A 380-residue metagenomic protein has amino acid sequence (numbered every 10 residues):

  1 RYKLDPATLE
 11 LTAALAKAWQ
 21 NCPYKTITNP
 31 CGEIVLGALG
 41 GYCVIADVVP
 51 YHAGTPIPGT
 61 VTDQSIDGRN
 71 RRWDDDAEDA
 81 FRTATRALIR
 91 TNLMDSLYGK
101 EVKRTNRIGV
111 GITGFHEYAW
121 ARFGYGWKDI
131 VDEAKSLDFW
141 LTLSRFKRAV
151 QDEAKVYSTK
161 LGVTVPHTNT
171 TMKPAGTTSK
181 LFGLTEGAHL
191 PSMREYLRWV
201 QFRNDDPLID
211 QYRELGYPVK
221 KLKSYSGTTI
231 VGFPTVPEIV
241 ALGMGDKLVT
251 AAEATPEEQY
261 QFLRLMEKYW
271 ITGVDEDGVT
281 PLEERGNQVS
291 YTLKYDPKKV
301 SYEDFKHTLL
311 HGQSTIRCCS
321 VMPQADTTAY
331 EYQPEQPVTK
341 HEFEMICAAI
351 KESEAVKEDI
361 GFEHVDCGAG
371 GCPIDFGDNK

Functional and structural regions predicted by a protein language model:
R1-T8: Glycine-rich ThDP/TPP pyrophosphate-binding loop and its adjacent helix/strand module within ThDP-dependent enzymes
W19-H52, I66-D67, R71, A77-M94 (+5 more regions): Catalytic alpha/beta core of large soluble enzyme barrels
G41, G111-G114: Catalytic-loop motifs flanking and including active-site residues across diverse enzymes
A53-G59: Extended, charged/polar low-complexity intrinsically disordered regions
P56, G68-W73, F123-I130: Structural helix-adjacent loops and short alpha-helical linkers that scaffold large soluble proteins
T91-G99, G114, A119-P174: Internal maturation/activation junctions in enzymes
K100-N106: Mixed-charge, glycine-rich, non-catalytic linkers/tails in nucleic-acid processing enzymes
